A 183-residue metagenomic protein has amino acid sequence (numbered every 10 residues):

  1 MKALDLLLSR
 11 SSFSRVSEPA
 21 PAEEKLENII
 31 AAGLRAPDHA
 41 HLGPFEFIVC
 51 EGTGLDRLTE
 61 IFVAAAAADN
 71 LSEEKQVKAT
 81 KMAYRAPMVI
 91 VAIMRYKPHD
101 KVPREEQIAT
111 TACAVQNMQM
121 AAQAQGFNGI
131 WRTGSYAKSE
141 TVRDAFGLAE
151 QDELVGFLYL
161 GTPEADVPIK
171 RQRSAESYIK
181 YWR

Functional and structural regions predicted by a protein language model:
M1-R85, R183: N-terminal amphipathic, basic helical "cap/leader" segment at the start of enzyme domains
A3-S12, L154-R183: C-terminal helix-cap and adjacent tail motif
G33, I90, Y96-D144: Small-aliphatic-rich amphipathic alpha-helix that forms the alpha element of a beta-alpha
V49-E51, V91, Y159: Short, well-ordered beta-strand micro-motif
G52-R57, V63-A64, Y96-P98, E140 (+1 more regions): Short, charged/polar surface micro-motifs in flexible loops or helix N-caps
P87-V89, E153-V155: Structural motif
V142-E153: Short, electropositive alpha-helical surface patch
